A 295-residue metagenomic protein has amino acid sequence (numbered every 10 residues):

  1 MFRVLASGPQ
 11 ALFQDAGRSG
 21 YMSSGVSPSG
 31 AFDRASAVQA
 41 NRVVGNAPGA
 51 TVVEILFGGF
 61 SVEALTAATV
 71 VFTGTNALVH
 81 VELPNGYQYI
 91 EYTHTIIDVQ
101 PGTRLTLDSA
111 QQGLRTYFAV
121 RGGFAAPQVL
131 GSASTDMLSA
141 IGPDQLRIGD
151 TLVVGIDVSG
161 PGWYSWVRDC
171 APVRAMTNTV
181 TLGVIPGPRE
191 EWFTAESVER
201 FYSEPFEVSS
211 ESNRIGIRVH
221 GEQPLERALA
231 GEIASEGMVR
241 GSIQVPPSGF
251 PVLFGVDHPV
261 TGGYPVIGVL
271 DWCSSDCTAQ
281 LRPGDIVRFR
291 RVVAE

Functional and structural regions predicted by a protein language model:
M1-E295: Conserved "landmark" site that anchors the functional core of diverse proteins
